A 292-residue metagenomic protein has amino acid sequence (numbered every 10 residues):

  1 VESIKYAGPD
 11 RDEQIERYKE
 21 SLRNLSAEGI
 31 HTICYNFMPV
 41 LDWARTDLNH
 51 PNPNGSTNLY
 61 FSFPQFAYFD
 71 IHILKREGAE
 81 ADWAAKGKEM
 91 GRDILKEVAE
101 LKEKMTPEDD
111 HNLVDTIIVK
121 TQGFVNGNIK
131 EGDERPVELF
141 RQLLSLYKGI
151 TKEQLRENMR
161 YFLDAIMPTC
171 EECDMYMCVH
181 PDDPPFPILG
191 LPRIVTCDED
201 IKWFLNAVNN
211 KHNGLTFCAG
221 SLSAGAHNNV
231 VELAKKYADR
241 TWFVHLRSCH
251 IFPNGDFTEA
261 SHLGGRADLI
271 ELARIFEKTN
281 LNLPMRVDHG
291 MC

Functional and structural regions predicted by a protein language model:
E2-A7, D12, E16-Y18, R23-T32 (+6 more regions): Histidine-acidic metal/acid-base catalytic patches
C34, P39-A67: Long, hydrophobic, well-ordered secondary-structure blocks that form the structural core and pocket-lining surfaces
D183: Helix-loop segments that flank and shape redox-cofactor active sites
